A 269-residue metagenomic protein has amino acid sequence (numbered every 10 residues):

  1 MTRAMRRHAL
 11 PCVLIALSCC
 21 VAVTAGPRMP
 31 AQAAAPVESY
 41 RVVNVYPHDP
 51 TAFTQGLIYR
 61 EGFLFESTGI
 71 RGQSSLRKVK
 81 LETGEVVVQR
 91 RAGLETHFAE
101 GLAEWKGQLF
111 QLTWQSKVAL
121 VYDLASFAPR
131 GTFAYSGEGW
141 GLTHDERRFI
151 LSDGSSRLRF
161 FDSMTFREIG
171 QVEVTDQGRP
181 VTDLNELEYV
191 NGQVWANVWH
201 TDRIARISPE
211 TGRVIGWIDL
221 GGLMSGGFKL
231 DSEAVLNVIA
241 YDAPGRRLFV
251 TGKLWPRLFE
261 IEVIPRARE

Functional and structural regions predicted by a protein language model:
A33-T51, L81-V88: A short helix->beta-strand "capping" segment at the edge of beta-propeller domains
V43-S75, R91-A103, G252-L254: Beta-strand-rich domains and repeat architectures in extracellular enzymes and scaffolds, especially beta-propellers
V45-P50, R90-E95, G131-S136, E173-R179 (+2 more regions): Surface loop/turn motifs at the tips and blade-to-blade linkers of beta-strand repeat domains
T54, L184, D231-Y241: Signature of short aromatic-glycine-proline-rich micro-motifs recurring in repeat-based ectodomains
E61-G62, K106-G107, E146-R147, N191-G192 (+1 more regions): Short coil/turn segments that connect the beta-strands within blades of beta-propeller domains
E66-R71, L109-S116, L151-S155, A196-H200 (+1 more regions): Conserved beta-strand positions in repeat-built beta-propeller and related beta-rich domains
K80-G84, D123-F127, S163-F166, S208-G212 (+1 more regions): Short loop/turn segments that connect beta-strands within beta-propeller blades
G84-V121, A128-G139: Blade-loop segments of beta-propeller domains
